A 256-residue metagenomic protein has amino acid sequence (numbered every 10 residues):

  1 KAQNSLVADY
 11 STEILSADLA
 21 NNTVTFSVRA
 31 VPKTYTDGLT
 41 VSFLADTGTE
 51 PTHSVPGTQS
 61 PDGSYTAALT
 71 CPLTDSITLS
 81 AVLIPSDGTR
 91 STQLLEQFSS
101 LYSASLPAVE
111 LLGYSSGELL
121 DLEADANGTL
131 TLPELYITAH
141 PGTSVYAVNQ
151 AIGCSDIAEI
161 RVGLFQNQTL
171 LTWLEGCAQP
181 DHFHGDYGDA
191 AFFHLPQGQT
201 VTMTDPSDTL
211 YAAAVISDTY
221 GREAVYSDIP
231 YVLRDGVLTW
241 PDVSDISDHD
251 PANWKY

Functional and structural regions predicted by a protein language model:
A2-R29, F98-V148, I152, I246: Extracellular ectodomain segments of secreted/surface proteins
I14-L73: Domain-scale macromolecular recognition modules
L39-V41, I77, D156-I160: Short beta-strand/loop motifs in extracellular/secreted proteins, especially within beta-sandwich accessory domains
L69-S76, T200-P206: Short Pro-Gly-centered beta-turn/loop motif in secreted/extracellular proteins
A81-P85, A214-I216: Conserved structural position at the C-terminal beta-strand of extracellular beta-sandwich adhesion modules
P85-L94, Y220-V225: Short, exposed coil/turn segments at beta-strand boundaries within extracellular/luminal domains
L95-A104, P230-D235: Short beta-strand edge segments in extracellular beta-sheet folds
G117-Y256: Extracytoplasmic/luminal low-complexity segments enriched in Pro/Gly and acidic/polar residues that act as flexible
